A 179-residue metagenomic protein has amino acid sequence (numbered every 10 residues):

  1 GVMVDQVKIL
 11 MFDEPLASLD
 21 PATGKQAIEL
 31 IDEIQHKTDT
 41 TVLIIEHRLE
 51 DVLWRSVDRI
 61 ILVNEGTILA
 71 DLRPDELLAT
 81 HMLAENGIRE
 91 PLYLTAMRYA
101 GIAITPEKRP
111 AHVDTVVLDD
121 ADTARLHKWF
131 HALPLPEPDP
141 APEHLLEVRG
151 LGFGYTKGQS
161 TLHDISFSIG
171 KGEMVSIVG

Functional and structural regions predicted by a protein language model:
V2-M3: ABC ATPase C-loop
L10-D13, L19: Catalytic Walker B motif of ABC-type/P-loop ATPase nucleotide-binding domains
P21-T23: Helix N-cap at the start of a conserved alpha-helix in ABC-type nucleotide-binding domains
D39-I45: Conserved H-loop
R48-R55: Conserved H-loop
T67-L94: Conserved beta-strand-loop-alpha-helix hinge in the C-terminal portion of ABC ATPase nucleotide-binding domains
V148-L151, S160-G170: Conserved beta-strand
V178-G179: The feature captures the beta-strand-to-loop junction immediately N-terminal to the Walker
